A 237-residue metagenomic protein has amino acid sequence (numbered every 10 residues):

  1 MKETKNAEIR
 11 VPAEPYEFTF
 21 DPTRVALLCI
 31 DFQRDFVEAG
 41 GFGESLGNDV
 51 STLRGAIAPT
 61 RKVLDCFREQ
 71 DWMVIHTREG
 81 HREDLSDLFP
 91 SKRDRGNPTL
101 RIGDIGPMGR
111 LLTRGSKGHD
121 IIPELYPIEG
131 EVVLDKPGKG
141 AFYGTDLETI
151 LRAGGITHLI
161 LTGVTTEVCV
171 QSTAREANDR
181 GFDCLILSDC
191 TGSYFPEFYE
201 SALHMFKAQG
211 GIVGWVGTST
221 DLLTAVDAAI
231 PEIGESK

Functional and structural regions predicted by a protein language model:
M1-A26, D35, L53, K62-Q70 (+1 more regions): Active-site-adjacent betaalpha module
A26-L28, I75: Conserved hydrophobic packing residues within short motifs/helices of P-loop NTPase cores of ABC-family ATPases
Q33-A39: Short acidic, Gly/Ser-rich segments with clustered Asp/Glu that frequently serve as metal-coordination loops in enzyme
F42-T52: Short glycine-enriched, charge-decorated loop/helix-capping segments at active-site entrances that position
W72-E79, L187: Short beta-strand segments at enzyme active-site cores
H76-L85, S91-K92: Catalytic-core segment of enzymes that process non-peptidic bonds
